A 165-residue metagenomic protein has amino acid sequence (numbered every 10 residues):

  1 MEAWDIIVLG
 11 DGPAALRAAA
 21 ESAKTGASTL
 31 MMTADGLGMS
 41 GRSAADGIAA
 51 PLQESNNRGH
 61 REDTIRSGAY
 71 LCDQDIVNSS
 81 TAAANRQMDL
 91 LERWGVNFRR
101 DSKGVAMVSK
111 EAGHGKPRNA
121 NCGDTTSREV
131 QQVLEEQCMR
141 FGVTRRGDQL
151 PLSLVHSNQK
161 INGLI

Functional and structural regions predicted by a protein language model:
M1-A3: A short, basic/flexible loop-to-alpha-helix module at the beginning of a structural domain
D5-M31: N-terminal Rossmann-like FAD-binding beta1-loop-alpha1 element of flavoenzymes
I7-L9, P151, L164: Short hydrophobic core segments
E21, A27, A34-N162: Conserved N-terminal/central alpha/beta ligand/cofactor-binding core
